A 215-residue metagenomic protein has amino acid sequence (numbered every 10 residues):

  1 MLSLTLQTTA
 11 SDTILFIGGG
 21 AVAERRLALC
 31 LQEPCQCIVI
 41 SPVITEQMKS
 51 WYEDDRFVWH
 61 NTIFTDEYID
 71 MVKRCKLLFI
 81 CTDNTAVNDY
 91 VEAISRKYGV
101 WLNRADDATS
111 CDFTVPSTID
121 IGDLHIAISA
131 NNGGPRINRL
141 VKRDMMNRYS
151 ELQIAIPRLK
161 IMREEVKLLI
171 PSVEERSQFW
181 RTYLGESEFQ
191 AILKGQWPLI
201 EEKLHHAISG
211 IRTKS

Functional and structural regions predicted by a protein language model:
M1-W51: Hydrophobic, well-ordered beta-alpha structural blocks that scaffold small-molecule cofactor pockets
T9, M71-K73: A short, aliphatic-rich alpha-helical micro-motif
G20-V22, T85-A86, N132: Residue-level detector of alpha-helix initiation sites
S41, H60-I63, D106: Short loop/edge segments at beta-strand edges and connector loops that shape dinucleotide/nucleotide cofactor-binding
E53-D70: Glycine-rich, highly charged phosphate/nucleotide-binding loops
L77-D83, N88-T114: ADP-ribose/adenylate-binding Rossmann-like module
L102-I154: E1/E1-like adenylate-forming module used to activate ubiquitin-like modifiers and sulfur-carrier proteins
N132-S215: An accessory alpha-helical subdomain
